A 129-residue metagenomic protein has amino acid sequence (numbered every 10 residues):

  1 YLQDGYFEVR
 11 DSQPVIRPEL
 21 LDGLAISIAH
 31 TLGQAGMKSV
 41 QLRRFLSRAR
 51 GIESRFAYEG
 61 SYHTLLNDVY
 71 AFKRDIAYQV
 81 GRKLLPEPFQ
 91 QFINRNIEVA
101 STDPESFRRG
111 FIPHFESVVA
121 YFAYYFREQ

Functional and structural regions predicted by a protein language model:
Y1-Q129: Small/polar/charged residue-enriched interaction surfaces, especially the RNA/DNA-contacting tracks of RNP/CRISPR
